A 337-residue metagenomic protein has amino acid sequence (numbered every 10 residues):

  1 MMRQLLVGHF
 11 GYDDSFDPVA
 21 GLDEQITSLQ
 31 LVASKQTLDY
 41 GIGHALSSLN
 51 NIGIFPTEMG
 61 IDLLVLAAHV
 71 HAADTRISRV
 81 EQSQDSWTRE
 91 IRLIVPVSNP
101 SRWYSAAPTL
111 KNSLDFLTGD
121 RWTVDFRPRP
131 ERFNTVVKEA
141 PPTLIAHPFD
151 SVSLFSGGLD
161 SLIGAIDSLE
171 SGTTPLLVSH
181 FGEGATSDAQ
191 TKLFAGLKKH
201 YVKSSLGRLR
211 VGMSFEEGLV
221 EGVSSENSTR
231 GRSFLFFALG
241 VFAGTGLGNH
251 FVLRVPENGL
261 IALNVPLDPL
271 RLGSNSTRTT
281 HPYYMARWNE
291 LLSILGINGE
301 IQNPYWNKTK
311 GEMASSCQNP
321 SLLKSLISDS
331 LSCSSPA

Functional and structural regions predicted by a protein language model:
M1-S153, A165-E216: RNA-binding accessory domains that recognize and position tRNA/RNA substrates
N51-I52, H180-S328: ATP-dependent adenylate-handling ligase core
A106, S156-G157, R232: Short, well-structured alpha-helical patches and their helix-loop capping segments that border functional surfaces
R132-N134, T309-E312, P336: Beta-rich nucleic-acid/ligand-interaction surfaces
S156-G157, I166-G172, L239-G248: Alpha-helix C-terminal capping segments
D160: Hydrophobic/small residue at the entry helix of a nucleotide-binding pocket
S325-A337: Cys/His-rich short segments
